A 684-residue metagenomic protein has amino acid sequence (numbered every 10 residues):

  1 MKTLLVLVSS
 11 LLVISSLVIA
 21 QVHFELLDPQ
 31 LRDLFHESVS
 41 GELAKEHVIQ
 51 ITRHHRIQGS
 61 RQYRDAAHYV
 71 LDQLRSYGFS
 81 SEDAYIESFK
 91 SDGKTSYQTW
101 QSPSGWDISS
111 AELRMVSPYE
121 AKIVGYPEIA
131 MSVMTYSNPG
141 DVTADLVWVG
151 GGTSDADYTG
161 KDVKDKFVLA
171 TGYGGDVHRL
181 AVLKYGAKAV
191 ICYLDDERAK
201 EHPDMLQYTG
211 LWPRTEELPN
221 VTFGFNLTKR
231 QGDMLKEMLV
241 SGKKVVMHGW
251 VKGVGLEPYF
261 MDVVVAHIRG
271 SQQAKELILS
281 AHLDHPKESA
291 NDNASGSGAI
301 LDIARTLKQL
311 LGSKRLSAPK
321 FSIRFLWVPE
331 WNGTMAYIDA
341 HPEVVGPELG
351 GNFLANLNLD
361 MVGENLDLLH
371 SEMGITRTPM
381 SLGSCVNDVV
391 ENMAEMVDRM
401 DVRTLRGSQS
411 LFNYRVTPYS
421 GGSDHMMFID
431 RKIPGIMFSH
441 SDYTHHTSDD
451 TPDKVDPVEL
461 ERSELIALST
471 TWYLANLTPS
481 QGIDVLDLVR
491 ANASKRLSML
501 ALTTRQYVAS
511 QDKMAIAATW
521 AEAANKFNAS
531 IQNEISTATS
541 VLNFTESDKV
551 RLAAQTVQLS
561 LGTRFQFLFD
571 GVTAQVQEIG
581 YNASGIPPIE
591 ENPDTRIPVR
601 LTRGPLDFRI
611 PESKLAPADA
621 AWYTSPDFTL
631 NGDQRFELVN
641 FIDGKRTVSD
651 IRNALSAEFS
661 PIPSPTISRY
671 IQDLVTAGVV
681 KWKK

Functional and structural regions predicted by a protein language model:
V22-Q30, E37, I49-K164: Noncatalytic luminal/extracellular "stalk/propeptide" segments of secretory-pathway proteins
L27, E128-A156, W212-N291, D302-S317: Soluble metallo-hydrolase cores and metallopeptidase-like ectodomains found primarily in the secretory/periplasmic
L31-S38, T52-R61, Q98-W100, S137 (+10 more regions): Second-shell loop/turn segments in exported
E46, T306-A336, L359: Short helix-loop-beta-strand segments that form the rim/entrance of peptidase-like active sites
R61, K122-F223, D292, R305 (+3 more regions): Extracellular/luminal Protease-associated
K122-V124, F225, G232-D233, A274 (+4 more regions): Metal-dependent peptidase/peptidase-like ectodomains
P457-S540: Charged, amphipathic alpha-helical linkers/stalks
L630-K684: Long, charge-rich, low-complexity alpha-helical segments
